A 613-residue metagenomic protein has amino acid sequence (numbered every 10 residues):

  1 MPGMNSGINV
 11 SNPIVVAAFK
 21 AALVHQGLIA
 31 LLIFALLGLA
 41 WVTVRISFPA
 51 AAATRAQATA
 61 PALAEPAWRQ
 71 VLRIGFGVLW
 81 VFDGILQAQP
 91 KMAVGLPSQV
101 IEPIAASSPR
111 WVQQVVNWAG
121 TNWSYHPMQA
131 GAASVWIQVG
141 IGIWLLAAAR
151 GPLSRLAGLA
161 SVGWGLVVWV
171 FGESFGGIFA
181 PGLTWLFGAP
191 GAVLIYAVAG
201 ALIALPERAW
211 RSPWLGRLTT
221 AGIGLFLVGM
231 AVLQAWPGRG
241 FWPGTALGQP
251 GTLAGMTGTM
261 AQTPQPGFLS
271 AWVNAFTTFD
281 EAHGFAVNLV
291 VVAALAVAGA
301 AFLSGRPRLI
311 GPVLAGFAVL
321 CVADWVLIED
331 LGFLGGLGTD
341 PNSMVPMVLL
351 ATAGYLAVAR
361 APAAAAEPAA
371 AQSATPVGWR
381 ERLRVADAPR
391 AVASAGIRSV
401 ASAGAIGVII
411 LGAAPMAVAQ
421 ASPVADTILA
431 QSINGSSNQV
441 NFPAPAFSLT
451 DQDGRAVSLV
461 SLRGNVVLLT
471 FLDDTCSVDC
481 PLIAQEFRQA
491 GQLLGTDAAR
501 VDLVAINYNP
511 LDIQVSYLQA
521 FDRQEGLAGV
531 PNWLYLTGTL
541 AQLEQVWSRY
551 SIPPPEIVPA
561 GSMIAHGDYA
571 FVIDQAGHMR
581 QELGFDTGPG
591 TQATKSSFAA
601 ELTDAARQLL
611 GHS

Functional and structural regions predicted by a protein language model:
P2-G140, W144-S432: Extended, low-polarity transmembrane helix blocks
R73-I74, L289, F442-P443, V466 (+1 more regions): Short, small/polar residue-rich loop motifs at catalytic or cofactor-binding pockets
V81, V139, D451-Q452, I573-D574: Short, acidic, Ser/Thr-enriched surface-loop or helix-capping motifs
P423-I428, V558-S613: Thiol-/selenol-based redox modules, centered on thioredoxin-like and closely related oxidoreductase domains
P423-V460, Q485: N-terminal "domain-start" segment that seeds a small globular fold
S458-F487, L503-V504: Short active-site neighborhood of thiol/selenol oxidoreductases, capturing the structured segment around
L482-V546: Structural microenvironment flanking redox-active thiols in thiol-disulfide oxidoreductases
N532-W533, E544, S548-I557, I564-F571: Structural micro-motif
